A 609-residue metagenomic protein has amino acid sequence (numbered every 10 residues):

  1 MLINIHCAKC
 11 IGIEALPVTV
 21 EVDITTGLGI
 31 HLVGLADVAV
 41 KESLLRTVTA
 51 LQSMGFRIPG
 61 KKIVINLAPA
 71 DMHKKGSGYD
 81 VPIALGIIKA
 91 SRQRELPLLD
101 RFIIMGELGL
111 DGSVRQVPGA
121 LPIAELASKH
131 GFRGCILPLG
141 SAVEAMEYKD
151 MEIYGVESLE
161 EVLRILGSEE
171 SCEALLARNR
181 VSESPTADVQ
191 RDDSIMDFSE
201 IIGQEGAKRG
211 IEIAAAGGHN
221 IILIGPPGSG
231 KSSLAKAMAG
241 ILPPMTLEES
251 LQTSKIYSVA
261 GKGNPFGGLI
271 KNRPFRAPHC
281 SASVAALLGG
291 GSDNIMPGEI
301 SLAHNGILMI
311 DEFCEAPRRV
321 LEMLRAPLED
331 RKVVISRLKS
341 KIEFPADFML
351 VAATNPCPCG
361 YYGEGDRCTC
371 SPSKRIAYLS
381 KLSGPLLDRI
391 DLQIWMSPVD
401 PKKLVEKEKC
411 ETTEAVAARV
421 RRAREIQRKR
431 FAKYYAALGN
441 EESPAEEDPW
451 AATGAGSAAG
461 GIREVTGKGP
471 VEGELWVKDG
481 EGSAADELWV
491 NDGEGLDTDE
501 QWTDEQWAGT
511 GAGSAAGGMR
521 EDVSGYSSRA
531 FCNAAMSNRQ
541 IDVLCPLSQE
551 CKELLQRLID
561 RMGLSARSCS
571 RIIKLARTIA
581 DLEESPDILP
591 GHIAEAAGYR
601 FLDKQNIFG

Functional and structural regions predicted by a protein language model:
M1-I222, P226-S229, S336, E447 (+4 more regions): Peripheral, non-AAA+ core regions of ATP-driven protein-machinery
P17-I24, L287, D391-I394: Short beta-strand elements
A39-L44, P59, N66-G76, I295 (+8 more regions): Basic, amphipathic alpha-helical bundle interface domains used for macromolecular binding and assembly
R46, A50, I83-G86, P122-L126 (+10 more regions): Alpha-helical scaffold elements adjacent to nucleotide-binding pockets in ATP/GTP-utilizing enzyme cores
M196-R209, G218-N220, K255-L321, A326 (+2 more regions): Switch/coupling sub-region of P-loop NTPases
L223-G263: Walker A/P-loop
A455-G460, K468, G473-E474, E481 (+5 more regions): Conserved positions within tandem-repeat grammars
